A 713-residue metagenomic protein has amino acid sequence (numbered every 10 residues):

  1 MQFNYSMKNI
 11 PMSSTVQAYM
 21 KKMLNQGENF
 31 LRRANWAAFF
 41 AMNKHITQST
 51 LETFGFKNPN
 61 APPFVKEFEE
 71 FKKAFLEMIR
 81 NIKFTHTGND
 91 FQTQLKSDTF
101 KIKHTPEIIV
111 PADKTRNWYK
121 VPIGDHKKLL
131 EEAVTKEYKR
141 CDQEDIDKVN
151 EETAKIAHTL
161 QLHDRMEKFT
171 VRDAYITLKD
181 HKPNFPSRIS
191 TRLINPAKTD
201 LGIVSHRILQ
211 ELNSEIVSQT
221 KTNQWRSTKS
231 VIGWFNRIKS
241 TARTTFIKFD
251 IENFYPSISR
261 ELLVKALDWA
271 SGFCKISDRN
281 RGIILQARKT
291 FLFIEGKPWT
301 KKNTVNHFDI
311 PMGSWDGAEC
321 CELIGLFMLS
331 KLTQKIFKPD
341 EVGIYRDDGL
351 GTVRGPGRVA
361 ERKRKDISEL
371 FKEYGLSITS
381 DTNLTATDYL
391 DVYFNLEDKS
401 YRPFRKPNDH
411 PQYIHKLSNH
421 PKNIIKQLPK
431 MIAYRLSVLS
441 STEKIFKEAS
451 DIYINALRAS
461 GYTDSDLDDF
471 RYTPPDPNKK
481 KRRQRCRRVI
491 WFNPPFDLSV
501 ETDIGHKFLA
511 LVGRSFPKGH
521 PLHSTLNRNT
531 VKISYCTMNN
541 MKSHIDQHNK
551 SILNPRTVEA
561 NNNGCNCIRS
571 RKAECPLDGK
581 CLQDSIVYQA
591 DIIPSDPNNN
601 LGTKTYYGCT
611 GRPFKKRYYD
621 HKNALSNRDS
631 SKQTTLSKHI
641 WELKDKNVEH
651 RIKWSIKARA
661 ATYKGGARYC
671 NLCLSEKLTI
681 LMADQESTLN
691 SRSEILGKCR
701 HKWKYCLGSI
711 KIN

Functional and structural regions predicted by a protein language model:
M1-S187, D466-D476, K481-D497, E501-S515: Non-catalytic, polymerase-adjacent accessory regions of viral genome-replication enzymes
K139-D180, S218-S230, K248, S257-E261 (+3 more regions): Amphipathic alpha-helical blocks
V171-S218, E252-P256, T304-Q334: Conserved pre-motif C helix in the palm subdomain of viral-like polymerases
T177, S205-I208, D250, G313 (+4 more regions): GIY-YIG nuclease signature motif recognition
K239-D366, L370, D381-Y389, E397: Conserved polymerase palm-domain catalytic core
I276-N280, G343-I344, G351-K430, K447 (+2 more regions): Polymerase palm active-site segment centered on the conserved acidic dipeptide of motif C
Y389, G611-G665: Conserved short loop/helix modules at catalytic or binding sites in compact beta-alpha or helix-hairpin-helix contexts
R435, L439-L582, L643-N713: Boundary/linker segments flanking structured domains
